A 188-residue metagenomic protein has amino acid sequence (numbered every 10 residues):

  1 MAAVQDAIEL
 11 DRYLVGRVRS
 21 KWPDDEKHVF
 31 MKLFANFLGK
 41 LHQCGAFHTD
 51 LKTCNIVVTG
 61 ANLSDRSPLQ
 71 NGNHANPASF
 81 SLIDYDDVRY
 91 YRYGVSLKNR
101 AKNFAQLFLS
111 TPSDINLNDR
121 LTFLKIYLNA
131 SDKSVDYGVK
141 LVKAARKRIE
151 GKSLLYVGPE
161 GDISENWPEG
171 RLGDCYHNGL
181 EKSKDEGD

Functional and structural regions predicted by a protein language model:
M1-H28: Conserved structural core of kinase catalytic domains
G39-A46: Protein kinase catalytic-loop region centered on the HRD/HxD motif
A46-T53: Catalytic-loop of the protein kinase fold
N55-L82: Conserved protein kinase catalytic/activation segment
P77-E150: C-lobe/activation-segment region of protein kinase-like
I115, K125-Y127, K133-D188: Nucleotide/phosphate-binding site architecture used for ATP/NTP-dependent chemistry
